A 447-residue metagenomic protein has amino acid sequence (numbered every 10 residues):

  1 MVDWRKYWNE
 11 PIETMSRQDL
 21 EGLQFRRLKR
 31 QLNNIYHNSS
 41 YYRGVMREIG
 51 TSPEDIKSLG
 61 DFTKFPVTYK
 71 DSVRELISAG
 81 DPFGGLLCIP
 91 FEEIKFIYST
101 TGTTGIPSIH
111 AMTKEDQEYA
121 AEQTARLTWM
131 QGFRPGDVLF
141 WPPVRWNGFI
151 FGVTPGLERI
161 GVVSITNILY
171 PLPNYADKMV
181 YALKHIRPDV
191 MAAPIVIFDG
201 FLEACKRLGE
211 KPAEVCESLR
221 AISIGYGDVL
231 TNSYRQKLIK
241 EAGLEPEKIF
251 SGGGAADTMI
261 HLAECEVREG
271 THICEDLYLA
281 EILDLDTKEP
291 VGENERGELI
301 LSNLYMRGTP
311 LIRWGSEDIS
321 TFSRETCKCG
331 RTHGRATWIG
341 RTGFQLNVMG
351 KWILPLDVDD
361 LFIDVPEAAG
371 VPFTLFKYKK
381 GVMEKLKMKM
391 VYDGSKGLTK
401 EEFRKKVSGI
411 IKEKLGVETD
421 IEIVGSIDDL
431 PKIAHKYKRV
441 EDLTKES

Functional and structural regions predicted by a protein language model:
M1-S99, G105-E122, W129-M130, H185 (+5 more regions): Nucleotide 5′-phosphate-binding alpha/beta core
V2-E10, D71-K237, E241, E245-E247 (+3 more regions): Active-site phosphate/ATP/adenylate-binding loop shared across adenylate-forming ligases
Y36, E158, C274: Anion (oxyanion) recognition and catalysis
Y41, T51, I56, F133 (+4 more regions): Helix N-cap/coil-helix junction residues
I106, K288-E289, K351, K436: Residue-level signal for well-ordered, solvent-exposed loop/turn and beta-edge residues enriched in charged/polar side
N167, G252, L283, E422-S426: Conserved beta-strand termini and adjacent loop/short-helix elements that scaffold enzyme active sites in alpha/beta
M191, I300, Y305-L415, H435: AMP-binding/adenylate-forming catalytic core of the ANL superfamily
I224, V229-L230, Y234-T326: Conserved AMP-binding/adenylate-forming
